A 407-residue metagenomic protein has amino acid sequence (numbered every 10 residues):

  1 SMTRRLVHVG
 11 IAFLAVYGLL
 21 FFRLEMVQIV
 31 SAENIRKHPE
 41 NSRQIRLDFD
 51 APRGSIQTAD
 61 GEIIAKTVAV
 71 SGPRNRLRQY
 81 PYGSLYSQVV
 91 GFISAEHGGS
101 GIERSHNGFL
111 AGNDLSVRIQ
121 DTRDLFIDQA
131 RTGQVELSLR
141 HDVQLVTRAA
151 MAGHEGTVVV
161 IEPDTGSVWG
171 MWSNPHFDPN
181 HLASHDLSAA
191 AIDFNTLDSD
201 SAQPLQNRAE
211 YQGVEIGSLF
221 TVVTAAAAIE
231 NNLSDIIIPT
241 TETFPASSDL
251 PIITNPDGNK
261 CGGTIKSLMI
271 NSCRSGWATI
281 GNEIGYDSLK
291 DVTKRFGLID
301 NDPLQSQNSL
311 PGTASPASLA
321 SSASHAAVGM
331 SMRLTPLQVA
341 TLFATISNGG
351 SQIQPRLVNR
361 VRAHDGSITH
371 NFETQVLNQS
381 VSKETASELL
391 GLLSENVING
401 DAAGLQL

Functional and structural regions predicted by a protein language model:
S1-I192, S201-E215, I236, D287-G297 (+1 more regions): Periplasmic/cell-envelope proteins involved in peptidoglycan metabolism and beta-lactam response
D60, D164, V168-S218, V223-L407: Beta-lactam-recognizing serine transpeptidase/beta-lactamase-like catalytic domain environment
